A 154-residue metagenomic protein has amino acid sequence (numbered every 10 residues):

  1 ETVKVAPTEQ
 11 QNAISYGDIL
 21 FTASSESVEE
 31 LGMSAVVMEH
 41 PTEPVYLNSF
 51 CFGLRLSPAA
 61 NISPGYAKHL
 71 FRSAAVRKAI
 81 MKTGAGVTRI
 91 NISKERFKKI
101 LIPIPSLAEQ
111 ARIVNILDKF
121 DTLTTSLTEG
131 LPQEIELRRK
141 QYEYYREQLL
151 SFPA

Functional and structural regions predicted by a protein language model:
E1-A154: Charged, alpha-helix-forming regions
